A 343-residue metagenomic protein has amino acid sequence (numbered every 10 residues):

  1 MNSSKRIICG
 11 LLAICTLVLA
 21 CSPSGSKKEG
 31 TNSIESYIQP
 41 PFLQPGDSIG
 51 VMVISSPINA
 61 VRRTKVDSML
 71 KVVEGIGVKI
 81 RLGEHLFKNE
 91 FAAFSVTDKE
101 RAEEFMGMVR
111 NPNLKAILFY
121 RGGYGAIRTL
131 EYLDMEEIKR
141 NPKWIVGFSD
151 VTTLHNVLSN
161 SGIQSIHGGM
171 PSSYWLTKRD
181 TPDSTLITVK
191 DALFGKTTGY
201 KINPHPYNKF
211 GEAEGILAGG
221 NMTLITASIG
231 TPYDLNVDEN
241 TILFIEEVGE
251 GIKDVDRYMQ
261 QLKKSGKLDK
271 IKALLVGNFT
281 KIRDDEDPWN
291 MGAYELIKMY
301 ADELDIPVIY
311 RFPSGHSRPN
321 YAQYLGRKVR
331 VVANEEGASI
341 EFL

Functional and structural regions predicted by a protein language model:
M1-L11: Bacterial N-terminal signal peptides that target proteins for export
V18-A20: C-terminal motif of bacterial Sec signal peptides marking the signal peptidase cleavage site
S22-S24: Bacterial signal peptide processing site
K27-N113: ATP/NTP phosphate-donor binding region
L133-L158, Q164-M170: Short, acidic/small-residue loops that bind anionic groups at enzyme active sites
Q164-G230: Conserved anion/nucleotide-ligand pocket segment
L217-M259: Oxyanion-binding "anion nests"
Q260-L343: C-terminal active-site/capping subdomain that shapes the small-molecule cofactor and substrate pocket of enzyme
